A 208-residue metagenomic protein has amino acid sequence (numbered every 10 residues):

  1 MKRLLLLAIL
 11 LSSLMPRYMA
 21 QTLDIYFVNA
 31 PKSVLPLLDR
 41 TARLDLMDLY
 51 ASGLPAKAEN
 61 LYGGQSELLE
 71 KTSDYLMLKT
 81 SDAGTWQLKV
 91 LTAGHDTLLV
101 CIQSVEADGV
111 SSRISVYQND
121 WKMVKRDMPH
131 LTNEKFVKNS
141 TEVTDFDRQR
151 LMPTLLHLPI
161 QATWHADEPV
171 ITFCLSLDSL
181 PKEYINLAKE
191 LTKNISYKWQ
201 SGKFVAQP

Functional and structural regions predicted by a protein language model:
M1-I25: Bacterial Sec-dependent N-terminal signal peptides
A20-L91: Terminal domain-start segments
G64-M77, Q118-D127, W199-K203: Surface-exposed loop/turn elements that mediate protein-protein interactions on large endomembrane-trafficking
L78-K79, S104-V110, E183-A188: Short consensus segments that form the blades of beta-propeller domains, in both extracellular/periplasmic
A83-W86, V100, G109-R113, L155-P159 (+1 more regions): Short, surface-exposed coil-to-beta transition loops
G94-S104, A166-C174: Acidic/hydrophobic-patterned starts of short beta strands in beta-sheet-rich repeat architectures
D96-T132: Mid-length scaffold segments of soluble, non-membrane domains
D127-K198, P208: Short aromatic loop motif centered on NTY/YTY
